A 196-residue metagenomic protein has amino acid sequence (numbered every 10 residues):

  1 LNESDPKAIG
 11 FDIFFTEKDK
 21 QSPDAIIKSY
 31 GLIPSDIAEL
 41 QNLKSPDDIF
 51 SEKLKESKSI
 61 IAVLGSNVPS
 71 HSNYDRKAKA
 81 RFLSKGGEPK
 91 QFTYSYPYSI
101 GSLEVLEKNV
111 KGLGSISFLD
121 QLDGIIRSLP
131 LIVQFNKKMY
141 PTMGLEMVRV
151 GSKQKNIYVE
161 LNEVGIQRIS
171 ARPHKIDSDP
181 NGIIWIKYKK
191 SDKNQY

Functional and structural regions predicted by a protein language model:
L1-K193: Non-transmembrane functional regions of envelope-associated proteins
Y196: Conserved phosphate-binding/catalytic loop of the ribokinase/pfkB sugar-kinase fold
